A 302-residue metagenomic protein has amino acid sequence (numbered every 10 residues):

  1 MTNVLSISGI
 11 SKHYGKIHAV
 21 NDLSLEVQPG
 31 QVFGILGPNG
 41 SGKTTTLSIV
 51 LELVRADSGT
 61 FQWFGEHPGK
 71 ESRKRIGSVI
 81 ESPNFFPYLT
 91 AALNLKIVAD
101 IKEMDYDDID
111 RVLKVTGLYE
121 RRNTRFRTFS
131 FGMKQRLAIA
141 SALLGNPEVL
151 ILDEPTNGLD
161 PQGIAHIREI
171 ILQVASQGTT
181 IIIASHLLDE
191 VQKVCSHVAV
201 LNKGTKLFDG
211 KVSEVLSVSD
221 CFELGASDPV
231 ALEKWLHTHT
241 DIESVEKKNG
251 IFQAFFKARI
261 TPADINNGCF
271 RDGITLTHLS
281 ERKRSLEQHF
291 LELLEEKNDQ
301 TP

Functional and structural regions predicted by a protein language model:
M1-S11, E296-P302: ABC-family P-loop ATPase nucleotide-binding domain
V4-L5, K12-I183, L188-N202, F208: ABC transporter nucleotide-binding domains
E71, L216, W235-L236: Short loop/helix-cap segments at secondary-structure boundaries that form the rim of catalytic
K96, S213, K234: Active-site phosphate/pyrophosphate- and oxyanion-stabilizing loops and adjacent acidic/basic residues in soluble
K102, T240, K297-N298: Conserved NTP-handling cores and scaffolds of large molecular machines
A199, E292-E295: Short low-complexity, flexible loop/linker segments enriched in glycine and/or proline with clustered acidic
T205-S227: Conserved beta-strand-loop-alpha-helix hinge in the C-terminal portion of ABC ATPase nucleotide-binding domains
C221-L293: Short, charged/small-residue-rich alpha-helical element at the C-terminal edge of ABC transporter nucleotide-binding
